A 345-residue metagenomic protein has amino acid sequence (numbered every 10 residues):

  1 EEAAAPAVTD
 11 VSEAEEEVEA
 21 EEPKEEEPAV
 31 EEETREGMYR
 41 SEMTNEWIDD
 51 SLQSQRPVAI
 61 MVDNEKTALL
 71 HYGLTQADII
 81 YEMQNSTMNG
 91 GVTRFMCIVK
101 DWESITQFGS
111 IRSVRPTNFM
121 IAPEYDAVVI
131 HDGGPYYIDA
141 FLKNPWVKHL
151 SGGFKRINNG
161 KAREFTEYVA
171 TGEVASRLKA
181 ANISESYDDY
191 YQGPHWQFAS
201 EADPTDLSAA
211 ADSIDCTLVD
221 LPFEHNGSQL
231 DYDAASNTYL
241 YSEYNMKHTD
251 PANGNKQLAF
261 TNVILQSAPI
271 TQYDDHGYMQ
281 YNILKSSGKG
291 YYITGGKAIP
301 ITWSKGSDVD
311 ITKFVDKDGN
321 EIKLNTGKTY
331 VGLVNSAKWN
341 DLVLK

Functional and structural regions predicted by a protein language model:
E1-W47: N-terminal, intrinsically disordered, polar/charged segments of Gram-positive cell-envelope systems that serve as
E27-Y81, M88-K345: A surface/extracellular/periplasmic glyco- and lipid-processing/surface-interacting theme
